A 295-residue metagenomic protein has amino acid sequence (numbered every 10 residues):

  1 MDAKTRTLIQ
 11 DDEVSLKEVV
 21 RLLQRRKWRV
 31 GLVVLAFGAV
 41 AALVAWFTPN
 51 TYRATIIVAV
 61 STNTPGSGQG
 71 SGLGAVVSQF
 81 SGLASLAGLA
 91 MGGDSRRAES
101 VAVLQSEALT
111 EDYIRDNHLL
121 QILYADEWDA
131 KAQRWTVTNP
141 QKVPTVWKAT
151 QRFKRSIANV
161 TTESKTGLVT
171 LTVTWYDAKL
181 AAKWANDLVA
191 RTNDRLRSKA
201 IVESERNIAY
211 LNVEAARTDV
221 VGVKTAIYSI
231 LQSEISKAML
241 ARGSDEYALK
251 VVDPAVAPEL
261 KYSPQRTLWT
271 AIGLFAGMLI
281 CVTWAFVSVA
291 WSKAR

Functional and structural regions predicted by a protein language model:
M1-L32, A36-A39, P65, G72-L89 (+5 more regions): Short, disordered/basic amphipathic segments at the extreme N-terminus that act as membrane-targeting/anchoring regions
R6-I9, E13, S61, I235-A276 (+1 more regions): Interfacial amphipathic helix/helix-coil modules that most often lie immediately N-terminal to a transmembrane helix
A41-T55, R242, S292: Aromatic-capped interface at the extracytoplasmic side of an N-terminal signal-anchor transmembrane helix
W46-R96, S100, E127-T136, Q141 (+2 more regions): Short, glycine-rich, amphipathic interfacial segments at transmembrane boundaries or analogous
V58-T62, T162-S164, V173-W175, D253-A255: Flexible glycine-/small-residue-rich
D94-S95, E107-A248: Soluble oligomerization/assembly scaffold segments of membrane-associated complexes
